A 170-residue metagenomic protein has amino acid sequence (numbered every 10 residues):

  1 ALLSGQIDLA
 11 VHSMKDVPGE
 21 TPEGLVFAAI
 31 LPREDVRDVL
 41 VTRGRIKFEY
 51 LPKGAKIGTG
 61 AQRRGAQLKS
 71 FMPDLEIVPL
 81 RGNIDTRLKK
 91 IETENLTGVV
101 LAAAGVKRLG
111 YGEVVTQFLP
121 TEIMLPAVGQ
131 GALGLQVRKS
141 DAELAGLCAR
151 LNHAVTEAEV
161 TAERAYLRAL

Functional and structural regions predicted by a protein language model:
A1, S70-L170: Small-molecule-sensing regulatory modules
A1-L9: N-terminal hydrophobic or amphipathic helices and topogenic motifs
Q6, M14-D74: A conserved helix-loop-strand patch within extracytoplasmic ligand-binding domains of the periplasmic binding
